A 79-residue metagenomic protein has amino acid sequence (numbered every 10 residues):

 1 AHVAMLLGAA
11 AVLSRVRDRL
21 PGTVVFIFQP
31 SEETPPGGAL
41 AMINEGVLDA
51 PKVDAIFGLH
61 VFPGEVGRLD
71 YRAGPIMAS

Functional and structural regions predicted by a protein language model:
A1, L7, L13, R19-S79: Histidine/acidic-residue-rich, glycine-tolerant segments that coordinate divalent metal ions
